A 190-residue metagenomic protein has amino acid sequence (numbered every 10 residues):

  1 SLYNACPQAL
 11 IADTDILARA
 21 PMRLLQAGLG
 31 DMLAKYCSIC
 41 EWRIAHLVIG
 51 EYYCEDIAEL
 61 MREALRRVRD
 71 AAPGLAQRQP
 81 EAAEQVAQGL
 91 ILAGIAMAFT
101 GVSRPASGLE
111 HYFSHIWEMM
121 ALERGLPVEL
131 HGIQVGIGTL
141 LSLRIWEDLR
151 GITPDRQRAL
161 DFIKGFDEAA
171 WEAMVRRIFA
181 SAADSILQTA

Functional and structural regions predicted by a protein language model:
S1-R66: A glycine/threonine-rich phosphate-anchoring loop and its flanking beta-alpha core in nucleotide/phosphate-binding
A58-A190: Active-site segments that bind and position negatively charged phosphate/pyrophosphate groups
